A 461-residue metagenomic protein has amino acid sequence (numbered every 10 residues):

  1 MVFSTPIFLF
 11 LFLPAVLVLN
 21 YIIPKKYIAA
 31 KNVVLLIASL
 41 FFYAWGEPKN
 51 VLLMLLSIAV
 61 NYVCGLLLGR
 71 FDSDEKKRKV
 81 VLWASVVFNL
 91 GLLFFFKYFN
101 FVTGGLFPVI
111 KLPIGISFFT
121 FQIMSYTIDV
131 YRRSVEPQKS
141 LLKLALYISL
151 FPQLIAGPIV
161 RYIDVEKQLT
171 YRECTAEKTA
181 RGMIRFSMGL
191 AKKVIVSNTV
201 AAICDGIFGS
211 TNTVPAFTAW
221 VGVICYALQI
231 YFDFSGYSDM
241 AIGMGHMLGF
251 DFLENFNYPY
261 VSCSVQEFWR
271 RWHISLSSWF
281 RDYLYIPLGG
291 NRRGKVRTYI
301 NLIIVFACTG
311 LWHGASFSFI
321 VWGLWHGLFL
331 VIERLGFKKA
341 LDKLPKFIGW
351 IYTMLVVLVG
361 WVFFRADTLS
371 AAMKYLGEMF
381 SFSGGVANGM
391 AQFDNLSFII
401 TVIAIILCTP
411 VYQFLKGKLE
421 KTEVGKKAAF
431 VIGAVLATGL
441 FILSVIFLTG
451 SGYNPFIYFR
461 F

Functional and structural regions predicted by a protein language model:
M1-C408, Q413, G417-R460: Membrane-embedded transmembrane alpha-helical bundles that form the catalytic cores of multi-pass lipid-modifying
